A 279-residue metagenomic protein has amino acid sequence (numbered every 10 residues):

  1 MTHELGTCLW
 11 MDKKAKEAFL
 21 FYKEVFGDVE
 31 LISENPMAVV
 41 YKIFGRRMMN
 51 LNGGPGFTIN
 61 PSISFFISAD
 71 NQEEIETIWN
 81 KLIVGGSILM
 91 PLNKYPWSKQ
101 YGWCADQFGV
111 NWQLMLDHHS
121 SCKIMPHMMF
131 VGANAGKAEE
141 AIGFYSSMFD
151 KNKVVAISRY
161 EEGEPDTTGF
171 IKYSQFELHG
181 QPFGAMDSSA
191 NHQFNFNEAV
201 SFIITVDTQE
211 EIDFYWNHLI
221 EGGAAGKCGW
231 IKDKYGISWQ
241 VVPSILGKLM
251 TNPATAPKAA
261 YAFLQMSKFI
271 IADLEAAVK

Functional and structural regions predicted by a protein language model:
M1-L20, V25-E34, S64, S87 (+4 more regions): N-terminal beta-strand motif that seeds the catalytic metal site of vicinal oxygen chelate
T7, Y22, Y41, L82 (+7 more regions): Terminal peptide-recognition signature
K14, A18, V40, K137 (+4 more regions): Terminal helix/beta-alpha structural elements that buttress the NAD(P)+-binding lobe
E24-V25, F65-G102, S147-M148, E161 (+4 more regions): Vicinal oxygen chelate
V29-I59, W112-L114, R159-F194, W239-P243: Conserved short beta-strand elements that form part of the metal-binding/catalytic scaffold of enzyme active sites
Y101-H119: Short, structured interface segments
